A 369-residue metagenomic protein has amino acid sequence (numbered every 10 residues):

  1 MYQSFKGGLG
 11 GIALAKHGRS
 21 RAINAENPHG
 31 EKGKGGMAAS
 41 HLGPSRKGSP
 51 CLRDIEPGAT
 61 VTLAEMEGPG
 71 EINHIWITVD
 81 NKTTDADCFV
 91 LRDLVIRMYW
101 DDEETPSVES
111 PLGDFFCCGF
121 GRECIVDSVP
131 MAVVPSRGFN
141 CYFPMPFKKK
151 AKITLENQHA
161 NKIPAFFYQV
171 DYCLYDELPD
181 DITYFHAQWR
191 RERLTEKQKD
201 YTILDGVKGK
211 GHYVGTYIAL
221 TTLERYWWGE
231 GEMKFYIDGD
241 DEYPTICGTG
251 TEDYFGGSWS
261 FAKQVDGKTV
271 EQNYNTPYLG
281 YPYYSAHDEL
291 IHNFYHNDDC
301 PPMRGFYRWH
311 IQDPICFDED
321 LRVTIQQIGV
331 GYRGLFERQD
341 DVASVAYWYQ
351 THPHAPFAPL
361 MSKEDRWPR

Functional and structural regions predicted by a protein language model:
M1-R369: Beta-strand-centric surfaces of beta-sandwich/beta-rich domains
